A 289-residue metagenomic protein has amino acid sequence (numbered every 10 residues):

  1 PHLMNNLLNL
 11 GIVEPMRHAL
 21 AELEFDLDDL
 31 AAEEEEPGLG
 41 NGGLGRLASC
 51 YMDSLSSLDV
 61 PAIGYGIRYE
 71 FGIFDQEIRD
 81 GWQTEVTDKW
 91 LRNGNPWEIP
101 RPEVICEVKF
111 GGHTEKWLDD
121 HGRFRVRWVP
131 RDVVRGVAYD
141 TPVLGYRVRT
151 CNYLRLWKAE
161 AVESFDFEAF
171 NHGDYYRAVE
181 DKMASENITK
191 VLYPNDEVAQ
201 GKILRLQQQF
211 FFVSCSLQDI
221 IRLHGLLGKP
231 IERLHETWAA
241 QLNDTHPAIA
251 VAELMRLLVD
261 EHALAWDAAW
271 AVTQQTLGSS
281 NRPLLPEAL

Functional and structural regions predicted by a protein language model:
P1-L289: A conserved ligand/cofactor-binding region detector
